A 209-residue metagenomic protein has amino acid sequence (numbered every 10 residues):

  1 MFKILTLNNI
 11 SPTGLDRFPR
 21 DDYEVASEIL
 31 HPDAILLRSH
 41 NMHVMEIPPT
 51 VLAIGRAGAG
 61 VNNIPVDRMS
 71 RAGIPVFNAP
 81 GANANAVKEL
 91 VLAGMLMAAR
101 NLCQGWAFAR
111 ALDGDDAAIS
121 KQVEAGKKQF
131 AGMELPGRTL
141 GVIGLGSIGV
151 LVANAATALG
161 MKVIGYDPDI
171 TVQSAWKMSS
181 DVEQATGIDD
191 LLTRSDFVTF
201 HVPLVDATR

Functional and structural regions predicted by a protein language model:
M1-A79, T193, F200: An N-terminal-biased, well-structured beta-alpha scaffold segment characteristic of Rossmann-like dinucleotide-binding
F2-L5, N9-T13, D22-V25, A84-A86 (+5 more regions): Structural/interface elements that position substrates and couple domains in central-metabolism enzymes
D16-Y23, I35-R38, A117-K127, K177-A185 (+1 more regions): Short gly/ser/thr-rich secondary-structure transition/capping motifs
H43-M45, P168-R209: Rossmann-like adenosine-cofactor binding region
P80-T139: Phosphate-binding beta-alpha-beta segment of Rossmann-like dinucleotide-binding domains, i.e., the NAD(P)
L145-G146: Glycine-rich Rossmann-fold phosphate-binding loop(s) that bind the pyrophosphate of adenine dinucleotide cofactors
G149-V150: N-terminal Rossmann-fold NAD(P) dinucleotide-binding loop
A156: Aromatic pocket-lining residues of Rossmann-like dinucleotide-binding sites
